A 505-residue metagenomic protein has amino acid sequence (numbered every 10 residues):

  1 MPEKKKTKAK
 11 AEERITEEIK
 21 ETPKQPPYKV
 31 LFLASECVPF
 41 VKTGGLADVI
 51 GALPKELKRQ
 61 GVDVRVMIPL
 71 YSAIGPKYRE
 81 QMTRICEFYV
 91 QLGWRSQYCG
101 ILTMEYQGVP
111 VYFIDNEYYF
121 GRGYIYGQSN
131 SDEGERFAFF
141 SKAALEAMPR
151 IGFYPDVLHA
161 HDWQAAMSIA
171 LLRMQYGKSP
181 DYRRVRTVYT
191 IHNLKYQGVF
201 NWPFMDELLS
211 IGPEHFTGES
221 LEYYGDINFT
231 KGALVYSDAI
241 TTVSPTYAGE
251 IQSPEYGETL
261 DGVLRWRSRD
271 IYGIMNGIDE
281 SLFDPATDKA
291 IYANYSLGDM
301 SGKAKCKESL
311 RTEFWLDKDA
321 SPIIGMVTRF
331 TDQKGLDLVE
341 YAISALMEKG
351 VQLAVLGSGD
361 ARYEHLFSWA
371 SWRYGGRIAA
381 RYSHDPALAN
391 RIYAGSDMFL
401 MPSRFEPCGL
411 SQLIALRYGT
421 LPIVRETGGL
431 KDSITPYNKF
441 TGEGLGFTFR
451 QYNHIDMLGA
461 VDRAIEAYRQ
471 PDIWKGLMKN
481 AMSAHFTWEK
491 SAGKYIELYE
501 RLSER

Functional and structural regions predicted by a protein language model:
P2-R505: Catalytic cores of nucleotide-sugar-dependent glycosyltransferases that transfer UDP/GDP/TDP-activated
